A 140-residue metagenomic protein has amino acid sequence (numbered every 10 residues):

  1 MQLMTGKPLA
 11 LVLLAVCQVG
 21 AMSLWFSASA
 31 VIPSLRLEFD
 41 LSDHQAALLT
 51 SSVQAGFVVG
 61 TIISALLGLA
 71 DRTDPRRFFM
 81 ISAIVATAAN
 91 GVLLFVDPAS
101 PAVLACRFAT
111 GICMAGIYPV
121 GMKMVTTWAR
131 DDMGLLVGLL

Functional and structural regions predicted by a protein language model:
L9-D43, T61-S64: Extracytoplasmic
V19, A89, S100-G116: Hydrophobic core of transmembrane alpha-helices in multi-pass small-molecule transporters, especially MFS/SLC-type
D40, R72, F95-P98, A129-R130: Helix-breaking motifs and short loop linkers at transmembrane-helix boundaries and internal kinks in secondary membrane
L41-T50, A99: Juxtamembrane helix-start elements in MFS-like secondary transporters
Q54-V59: Short hydrophobic/small-residue motifs within alpha-helical transmembrane segments of multi-pass transporter-like
G60-D74: Helix-to-loop junctions at the C-terminal end of transmembrane segments in multipass secondary transporters
R77-G91: Structural signature of the two symmetry-related core transmembrane helices
C106-L140: Cytoplasmic helix-loop-helix junction between adjacent transmembrane helices in 12-TM secondary transporters
